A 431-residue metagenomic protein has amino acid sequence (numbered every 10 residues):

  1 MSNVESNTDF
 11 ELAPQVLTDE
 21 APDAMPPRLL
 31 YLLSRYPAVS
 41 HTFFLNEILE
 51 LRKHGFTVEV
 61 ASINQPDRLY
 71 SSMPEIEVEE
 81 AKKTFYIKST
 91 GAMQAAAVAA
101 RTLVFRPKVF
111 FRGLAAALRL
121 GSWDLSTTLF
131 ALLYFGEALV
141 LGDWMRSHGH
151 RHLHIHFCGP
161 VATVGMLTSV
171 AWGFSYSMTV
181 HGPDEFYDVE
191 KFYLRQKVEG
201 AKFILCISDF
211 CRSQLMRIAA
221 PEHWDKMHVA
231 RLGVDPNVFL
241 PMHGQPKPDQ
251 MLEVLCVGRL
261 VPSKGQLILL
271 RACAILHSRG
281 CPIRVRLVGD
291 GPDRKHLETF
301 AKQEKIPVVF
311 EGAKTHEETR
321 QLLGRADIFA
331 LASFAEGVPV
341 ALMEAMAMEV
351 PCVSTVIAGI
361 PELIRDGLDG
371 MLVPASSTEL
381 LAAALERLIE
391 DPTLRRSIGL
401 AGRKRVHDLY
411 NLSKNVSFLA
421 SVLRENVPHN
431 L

Functional and structural regions predicted by a protein language model:
V198, A313-T315, Q321-A326: Short alpha-helical donor nucleotide-sugar binding micro-motif in glycosyltransferases
F210, G233: Carbohydrate-associated surface elements
Q245-A274, R286-V288: Conserved donor-binding/catalytic core segment of Leloir-type glycosyltransferases
K295-K314: Nucleotide-activated donor-binding/catalytic signature segment of Leloir-type glycosyltransferases, i.e., the conserved
F334: Aromatic "clamp/platform" in nucleotide-sugar-dependent glycosyltransferases that forms part of the donor/acceptor
P351-S354, I364: Short hydrophobic beta-strand element within catalytic cores of glycosyltransferases and related nucleotide-activated
D366-G367, M371-T378, R387-P392: Conserved acidic donor-binding segment of nucleotide-sugar-dependent glycosyltransferases
L380, R387, L394-D408, N415-F418: A short, well-ordered alpha-helix in the C-terminal region of glycosyltransferases
